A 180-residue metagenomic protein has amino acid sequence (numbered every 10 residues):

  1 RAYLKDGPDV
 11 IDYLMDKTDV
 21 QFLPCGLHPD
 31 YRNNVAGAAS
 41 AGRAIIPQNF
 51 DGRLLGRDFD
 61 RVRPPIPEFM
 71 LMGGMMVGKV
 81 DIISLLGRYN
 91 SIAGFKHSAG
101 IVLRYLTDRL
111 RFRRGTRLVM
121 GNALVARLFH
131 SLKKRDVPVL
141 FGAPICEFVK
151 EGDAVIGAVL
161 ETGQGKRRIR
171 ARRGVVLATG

Functional and structural regions predicted by a protein language model:
A2-Q164: Conserved redox-cofactor binding core of oxidoreductases
L140, T162-G174, A178: Core beta-strand elements of the Rossmann-like FAD/NAD(P) dinucleotide-binding domain in flavoenzyme oxidoreductases
